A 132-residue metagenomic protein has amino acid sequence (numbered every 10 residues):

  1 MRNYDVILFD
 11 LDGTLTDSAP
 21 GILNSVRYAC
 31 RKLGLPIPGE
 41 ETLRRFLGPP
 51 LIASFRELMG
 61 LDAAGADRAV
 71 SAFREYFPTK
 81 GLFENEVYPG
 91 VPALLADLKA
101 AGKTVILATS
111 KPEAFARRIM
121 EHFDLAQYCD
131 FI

Functional and structural regions predicted by a protein language model:
M1-R45, M59: Active-site neighborhood of HAD-like aspartate-dependent phosphohydrolases
N3-D5, T79-L107, E113-E121: Short, acidic loop-to-helix structural element flanking the phosphoryl-transfer center in phosphate-processing enzymes
A19, E40, R44, A66-V70 (+4 more regions): Short, structured helix-loop boundary elements
I22, V26, F55, V91 (+2 more regions): Hydrophobic packing residues within well-ordered alpha-helices of enzyme cores
A29-C30, P50-A63, I119: Helix-loop "lid/cap" segments that line or gate small-molecule binding pockets
P36, L125-D130: Conserved H-loop
R56-A93: Metal-dependent phosphoesterase signature
E75, E121-D124: Conserved ABC ATPase "signature" region
